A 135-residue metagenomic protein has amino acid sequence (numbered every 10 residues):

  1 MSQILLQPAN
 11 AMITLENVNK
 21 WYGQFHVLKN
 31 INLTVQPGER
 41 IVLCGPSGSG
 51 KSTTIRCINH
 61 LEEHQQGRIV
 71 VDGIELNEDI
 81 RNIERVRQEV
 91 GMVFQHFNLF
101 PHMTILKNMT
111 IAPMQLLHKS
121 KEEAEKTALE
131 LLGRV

Functional and structural regions predicted by a protein language model:
M1-N19: ABC-family P-loop ATPase nucleotide-binding domain
F25-H26, E84: Short coil-to-beta microelement around the adenine-binding A-loop and adjacent beta1/P-loop entry of ABC ATPase
C44-P46: The feature captures the beta-strand-to-loop junction immediately N-terminal to the Walker
N59: Helix-to-loop junction immediately C-terminal to a conserved catalytic motif
R68-R85: ABC ATPase NBD Q-loop/coupling interface
I74-E75, G91, T110, K121-V135: Conserved ABC ATPase "signature" region
H102-A112: Short coil-to-helix segment of the ABC ATPase nucleotide-binding domain corresponding to the Q-loop/switch region
